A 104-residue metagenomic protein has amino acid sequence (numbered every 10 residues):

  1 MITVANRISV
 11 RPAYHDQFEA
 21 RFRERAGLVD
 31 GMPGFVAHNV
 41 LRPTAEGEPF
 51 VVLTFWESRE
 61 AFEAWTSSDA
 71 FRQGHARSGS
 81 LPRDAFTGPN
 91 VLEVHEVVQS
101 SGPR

Functional and structural regions predicted by a protein language model:
I2, I8, G27, G34 (+3 more regions): Residue-level marker of intrinsically disordered, low-complexity segments enriched for small/polar residues
I2-I8, N39-S68: Short, well-ordered beta-strand segments in beta-rich or mixed alpha/beta enzyme and ligand-binding folds
S9-E19: Short, surface-exposed ligand-recognition loops at beta-strand->loop->(often short) alpha-helix junctions that present
D16, E60-F62, S100-G102: Residue-level signal for secondary-structure boundary sites
F22, A26: Short amphipathic alpha-helical/adjacent loop interface patches that line ligand and macromolecule-binding sites
G27-V36, F55-V91: An amphipathic, aromatic/His-enriched active-site/gating alpha helix that lines ligand/cofactor pockets
N39-E48, A76-R104: Glycine-rich beta-strand-turn "strand-cap" elements at beta-sheet edges
